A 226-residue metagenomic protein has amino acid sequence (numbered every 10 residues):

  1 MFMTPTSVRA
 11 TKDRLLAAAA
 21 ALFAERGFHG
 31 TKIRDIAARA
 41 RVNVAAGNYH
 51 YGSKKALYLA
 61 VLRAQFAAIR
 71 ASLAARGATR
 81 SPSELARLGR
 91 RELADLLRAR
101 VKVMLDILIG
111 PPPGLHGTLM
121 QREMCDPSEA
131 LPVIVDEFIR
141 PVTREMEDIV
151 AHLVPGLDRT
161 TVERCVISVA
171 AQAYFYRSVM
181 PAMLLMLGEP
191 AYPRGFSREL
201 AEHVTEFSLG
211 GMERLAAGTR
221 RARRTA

Functional and structural regions predicted by a protein language model:
M1-A10, G77-E84, G218-A226: N-terminal intrinsically disordered/low-complexity leader segments
R9-A17, Y51-A78, V135-D136: An amphipathic alpha-helix adjacent to DNA-recognition modules
R14, L22, R26-V61: Helix-turn-helix
A74-G114, C165-V169: Hydrophobic alpha-helical connector segments
D95, S128-V154, E199-E202, E206: Amphipathic alpha-helical packing segments from all-alpha helical-bundle domains
M104, G117-M124, V169-A173, V204 (+1 more regions): Short alpha-helical scaffolding segments that buttress acidic/His motifs in well-ordered protein cores
P111-D136, M180-M186: Amphipathic alpha-helical segments used for helix-helix packing
P113, I139-C165, M186-P190, M212-R220: Hydrophobic alpha-helical bundle segments that form small-molecule/ligand-binding pockets
